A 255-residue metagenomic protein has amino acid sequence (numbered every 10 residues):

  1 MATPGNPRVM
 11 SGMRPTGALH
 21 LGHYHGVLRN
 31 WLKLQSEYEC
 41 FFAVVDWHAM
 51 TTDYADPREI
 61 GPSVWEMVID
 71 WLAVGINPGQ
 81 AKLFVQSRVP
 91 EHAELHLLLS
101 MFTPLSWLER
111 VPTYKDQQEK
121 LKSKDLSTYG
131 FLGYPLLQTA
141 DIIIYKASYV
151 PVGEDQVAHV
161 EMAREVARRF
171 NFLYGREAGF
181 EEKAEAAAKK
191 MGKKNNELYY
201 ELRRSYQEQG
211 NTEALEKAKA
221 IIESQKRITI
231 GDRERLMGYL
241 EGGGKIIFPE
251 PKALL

Functional and structural regions predicted by a protein language model:
A2-M10, P15-A140, E161-A167, N196-Y206 (+2 more regions): N-terminal Rossmann-like or analogous alpha/beta NTP/dinucleotide-binding catalytic cores that position adenine
K115-L255: Active-site cores that bind ATP or allylic diphosphates and position pyrophosphate for catalysis
